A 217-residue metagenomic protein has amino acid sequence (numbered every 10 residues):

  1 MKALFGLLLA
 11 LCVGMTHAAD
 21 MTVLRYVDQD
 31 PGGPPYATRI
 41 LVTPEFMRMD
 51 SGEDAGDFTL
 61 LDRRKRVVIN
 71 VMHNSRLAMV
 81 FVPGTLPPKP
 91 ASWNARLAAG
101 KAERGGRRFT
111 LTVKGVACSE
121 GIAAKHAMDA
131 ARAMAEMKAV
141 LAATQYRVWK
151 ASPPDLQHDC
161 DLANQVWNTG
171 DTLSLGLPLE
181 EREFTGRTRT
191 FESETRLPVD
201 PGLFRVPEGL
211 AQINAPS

Functional and structural regions predicted by a protein language model:
F5-G14: Bacterial N-terminal signal peptides
A19-S217: Extended soluble regions of mature proteins
